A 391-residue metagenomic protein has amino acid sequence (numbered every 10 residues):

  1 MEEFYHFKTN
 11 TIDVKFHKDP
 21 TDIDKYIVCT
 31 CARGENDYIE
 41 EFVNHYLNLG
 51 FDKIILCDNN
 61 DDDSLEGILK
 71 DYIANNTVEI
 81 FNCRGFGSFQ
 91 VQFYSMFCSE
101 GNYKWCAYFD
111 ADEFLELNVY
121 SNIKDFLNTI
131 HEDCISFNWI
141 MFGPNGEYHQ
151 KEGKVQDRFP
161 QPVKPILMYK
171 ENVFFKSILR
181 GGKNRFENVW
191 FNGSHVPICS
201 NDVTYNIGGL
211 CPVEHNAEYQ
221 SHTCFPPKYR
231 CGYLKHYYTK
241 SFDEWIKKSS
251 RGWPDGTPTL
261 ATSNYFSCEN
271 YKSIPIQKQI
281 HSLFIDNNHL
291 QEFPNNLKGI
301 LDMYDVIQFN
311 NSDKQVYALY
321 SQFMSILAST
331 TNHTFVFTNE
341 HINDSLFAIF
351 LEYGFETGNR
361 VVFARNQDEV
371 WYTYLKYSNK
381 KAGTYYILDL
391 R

Functional and structural regions predicted by a protein language model:
M1-Y38, D302-F309: N-proximal low-complexity "stem/linker" segments adjacent to membrane-targeting elements
E2-H6, V91-Q92, L117-Y304: Catalytic-site signature of metal-activated, phosphate-bearing donor transferases, centered on the GT-A/GT-A-like
T30-N44, N60, N310-V316: Active-site beta-to-alpha loop of glycosyltransferases that engages the nucleotide-sugar donor
N44-D52, S325-T330: Short, acidic, metal-binding catalytic loop of nucleotide-sugar glycosyltransferases
D52-N60, N82, T334-E340: Short beta-strand/loop segment that forms part of the nucleotide-sugar
D58-I68, G85-F86, H341-N343: A conserved acidic beta->alpha catalytic loop
L69-W105: Active-site-proximal specificity loops/subdomain of glycosyltransferases
Y103-F114, I387: Short beta-strand-to-loop acidic/aromatic patch adjacent to the donor-nucleotide binding site
